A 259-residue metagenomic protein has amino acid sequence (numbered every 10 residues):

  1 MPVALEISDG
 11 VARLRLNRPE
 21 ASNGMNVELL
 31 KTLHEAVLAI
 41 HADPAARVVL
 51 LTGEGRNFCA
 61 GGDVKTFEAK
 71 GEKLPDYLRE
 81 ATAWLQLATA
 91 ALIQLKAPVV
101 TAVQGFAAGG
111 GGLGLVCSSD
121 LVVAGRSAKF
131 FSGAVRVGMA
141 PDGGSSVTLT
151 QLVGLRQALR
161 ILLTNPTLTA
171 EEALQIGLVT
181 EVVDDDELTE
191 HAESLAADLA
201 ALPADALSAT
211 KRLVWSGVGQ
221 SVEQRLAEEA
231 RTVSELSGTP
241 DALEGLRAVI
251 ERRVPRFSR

Functional and structural regions predicted by a protein language model:
M1-E54, A90: Conserved CoA-thioester-binding segment of acyl-CoA-metabolizing enzymes
P19, V123-K129, V179-A227, S234-E235 (+2 more regions): C-terminal long alpha-helix characteristic of the crotonase
G53-A90, A107, S221: Glycine- (often His-adjacent) and acidic-residue-rich active-site loop that binds/positions the CoA thioester
A88-V137, T167: Glycine-rich beta-to-alpha active-site loop
L115-V116, A173, V249: Key positions in alpha-helical "signaling/recognition" and NTPase switch elements
D120-L121, R160, T164-P166, E172 (+2 more regions): Well-ordered beta-strand positions
S146-R156: Hydrophobic, secondary-structure "cap" segments at the distal end of domains
